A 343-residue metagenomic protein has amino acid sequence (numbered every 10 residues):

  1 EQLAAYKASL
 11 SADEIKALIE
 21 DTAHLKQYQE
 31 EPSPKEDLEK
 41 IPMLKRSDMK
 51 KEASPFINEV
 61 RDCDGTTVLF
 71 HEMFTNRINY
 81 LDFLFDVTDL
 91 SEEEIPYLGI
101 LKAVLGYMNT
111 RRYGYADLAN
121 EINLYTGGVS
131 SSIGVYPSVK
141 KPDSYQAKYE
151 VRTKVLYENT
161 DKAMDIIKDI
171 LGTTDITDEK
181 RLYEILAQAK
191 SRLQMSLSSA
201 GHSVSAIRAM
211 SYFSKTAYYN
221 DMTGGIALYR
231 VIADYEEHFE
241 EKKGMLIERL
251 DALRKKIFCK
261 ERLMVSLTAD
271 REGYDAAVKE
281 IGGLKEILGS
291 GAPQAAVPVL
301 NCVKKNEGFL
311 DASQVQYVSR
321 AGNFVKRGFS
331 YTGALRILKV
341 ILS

Functional and structural regions predicted by a protein language model:
E1, N76-E240, K260-A269, V318-R327 (+1 more regions): M16 family metallopeptidases and their MPP-like homologs
E1-G106, K255, R262, S266 (+2 more regions): His/Glu-based metal-binding/catalytic segments typifying zinc-dependent metallopeptidases
T22, L186-L193, L250, I281: Short amphipathic alpha-helical coiled-coil/interface segments
M43-K45, G114, D178, L246 (+1 more regions): A diffuse structural propensity rather than consistent per-protein peaks
K242-R254: Structured alpha-helical segments in the cores of large, soluble enzyme domains
